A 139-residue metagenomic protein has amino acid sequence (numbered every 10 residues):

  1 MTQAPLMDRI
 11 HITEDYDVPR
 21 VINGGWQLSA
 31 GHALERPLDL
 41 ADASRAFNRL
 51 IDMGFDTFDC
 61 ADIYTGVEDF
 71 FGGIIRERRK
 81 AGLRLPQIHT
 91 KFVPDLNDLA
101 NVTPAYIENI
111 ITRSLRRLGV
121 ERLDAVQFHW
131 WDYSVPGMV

Functional and structural regions predicted by a protein language model:
M1-Q87: N-terminal binding-site loop/beta-alpha segment at the start of enzyme catalytic domains that lines or forms
Q27-D42, F92-E108, W130, S134-V135: Active-site mouth loops of central-metabolism enzymes
A33-E35, G54, T65, F71 (+4 more regions): Residue-level detector of solvent-exposed, low-hydrophobicity positions
N48, A100-V139: Glycine/proline-rich, positively charged, aromatic-decorated active-site loop/lid region on the catalytic face
E77-G82, D98, R116-G119: Short, charge-rich binding segments
I88-K91, V126-Q127: Extended hydrophobic secondary-structure segments that form protein cores and membrane-embedded regions
